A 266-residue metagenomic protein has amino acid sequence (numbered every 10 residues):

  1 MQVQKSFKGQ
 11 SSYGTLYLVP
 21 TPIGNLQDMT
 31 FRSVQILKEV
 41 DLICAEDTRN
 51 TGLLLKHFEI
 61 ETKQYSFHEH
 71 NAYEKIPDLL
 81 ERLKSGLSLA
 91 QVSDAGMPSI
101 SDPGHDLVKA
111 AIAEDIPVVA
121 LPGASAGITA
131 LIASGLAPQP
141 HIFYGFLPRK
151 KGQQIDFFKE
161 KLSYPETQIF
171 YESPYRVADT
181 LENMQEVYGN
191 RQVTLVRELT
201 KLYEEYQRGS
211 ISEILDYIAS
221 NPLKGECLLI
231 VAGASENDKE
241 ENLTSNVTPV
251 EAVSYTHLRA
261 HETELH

Functional and structural regions predicted by a protein language model:
Q2-E69: Glycine-rich, flexible N-terminal cofactor/catalytic loop recognition
L37-I43, I116-V119, E166-Q168: Short active-site oxyanion
L80-S85, V92-V118: Glycine/small-residue-rich loop that forms an oxyanion/phosphate-binding "nest" at active or ligand-binding sites
D106-Y164: Class I SAM-dependent methyltransferase SAM-binding "motif I" and its flanking Rossmann-like core
Y164-Y171, Y175-M184, R191-Q192: Conserved anion/nucleotide-ligand pocket segment
T180-V187, Q192-A219: Anionic-ligand binding region
G209-I211, A219-S254: A C-terminal functional module that forms or caps the active site or interfaces directly with catalytic machinery
H257-H266: Single conserved hydrophobic/aromatic residue that forms the stacking wall/gate of nucleotide- or nucleobase-binding
